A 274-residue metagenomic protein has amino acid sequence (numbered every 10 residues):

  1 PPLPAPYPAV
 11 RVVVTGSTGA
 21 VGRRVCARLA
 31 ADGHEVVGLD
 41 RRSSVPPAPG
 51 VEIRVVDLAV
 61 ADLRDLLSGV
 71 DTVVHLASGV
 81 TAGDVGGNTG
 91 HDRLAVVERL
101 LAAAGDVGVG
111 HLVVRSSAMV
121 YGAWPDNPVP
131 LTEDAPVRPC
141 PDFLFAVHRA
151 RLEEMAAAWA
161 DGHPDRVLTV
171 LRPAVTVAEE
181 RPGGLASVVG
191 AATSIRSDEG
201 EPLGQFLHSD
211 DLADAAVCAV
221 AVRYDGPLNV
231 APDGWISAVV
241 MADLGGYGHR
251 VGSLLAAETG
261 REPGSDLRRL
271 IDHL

Functional and structural regions predicted by a protein language model:
P4, P8-D32: N-terminal Rossmann NAD(P)H-binding glycine-rich loop of SDR-like oxidoreductase domains
R54-R99, A103, V107: NAD(P)H-binding glycine-rich loop region in Rossmannoid oxidoreductase-like domains and their noncatalytic homologs
R99-F145: Conserved Rossmann-fold NAD(P)-dependent oxidoreductase catalytic core, especially the SDR/UDP-sugar
C140-T169: Active-site Tyr-X1-5-Lys
R151, R181-L185, S197-V220, G226: Substrate-positioning beta->alpha
W159-G204: NAD(P)-dependent short-chain dehydrogenase/reductase
P202-L203, A213-H273: Mid/C-terminal beta-alpha module of Rossmann-like enzyme folds, strongest in SDR-family dehydrogenases/epimerases
